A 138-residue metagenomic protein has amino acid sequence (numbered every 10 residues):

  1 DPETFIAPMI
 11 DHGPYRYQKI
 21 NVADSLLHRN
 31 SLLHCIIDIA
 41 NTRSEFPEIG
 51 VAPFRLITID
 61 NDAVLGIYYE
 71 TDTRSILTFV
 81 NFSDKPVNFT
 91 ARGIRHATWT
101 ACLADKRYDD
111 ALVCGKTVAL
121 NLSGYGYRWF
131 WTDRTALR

Functional and structural regions predicted by a protein language model:
D1-I76, F82-N88, G93: Loop/helix patches that line or flank the sugar-binding groove of alpha-linked glycan CAZymes
L77-V80, A101-C102, W131: Conserved active-site loop/cleft motifs that coordinate metal ions or position small ligands
V80-N81, Y125: Active-site beta-strand/loop signature of hydrolases that rely on acidic residues for catalysis
P86-R107: Beta-strand-rich binding/interaction modules
D109-A111: Surface-exposed loop/edge segments in extracytoplasmic proteins
V113-R138: C-terminal beta-strand-rich structural cap/linker in extracellular carbohydrate-active enzymes
